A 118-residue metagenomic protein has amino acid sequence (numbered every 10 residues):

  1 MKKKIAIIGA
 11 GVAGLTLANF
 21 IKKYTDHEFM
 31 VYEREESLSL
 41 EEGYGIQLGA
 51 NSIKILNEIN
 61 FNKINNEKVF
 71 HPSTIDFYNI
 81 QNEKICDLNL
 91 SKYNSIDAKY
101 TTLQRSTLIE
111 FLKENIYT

Functional and structural regions predicted by a protein language model:
M1-A13: Beta1/beta-strand and adjacent pyrophosphate-binding region of the FAD-binding site in flavoprotein oxidoreductases
K2-I5, K22, G49-T118: Conserved N-terminal helical subregion
V12-A13, E36-S37, I53: Short, solvent-exposed loop/turn segments at secondary-structure junctions
T16-L17: Hydrolases whose catalytic domains are alpha/beta-hydrolase-1, hotdog thioesterase, or metallo-beta-lactamase-like
F20-E42: Glycine-rich FAD pyrophosphate-binding loop
E41-G43, A98-K99: A detector of helix-start/N-cap boundary segments at the beginnings of structured domains
Y44-L48: Active-site loop of classical SDR/Rossmann-like NAD(P)-dependent oxidoreductases, centered on the catalytic Tyr-X3-Lys
